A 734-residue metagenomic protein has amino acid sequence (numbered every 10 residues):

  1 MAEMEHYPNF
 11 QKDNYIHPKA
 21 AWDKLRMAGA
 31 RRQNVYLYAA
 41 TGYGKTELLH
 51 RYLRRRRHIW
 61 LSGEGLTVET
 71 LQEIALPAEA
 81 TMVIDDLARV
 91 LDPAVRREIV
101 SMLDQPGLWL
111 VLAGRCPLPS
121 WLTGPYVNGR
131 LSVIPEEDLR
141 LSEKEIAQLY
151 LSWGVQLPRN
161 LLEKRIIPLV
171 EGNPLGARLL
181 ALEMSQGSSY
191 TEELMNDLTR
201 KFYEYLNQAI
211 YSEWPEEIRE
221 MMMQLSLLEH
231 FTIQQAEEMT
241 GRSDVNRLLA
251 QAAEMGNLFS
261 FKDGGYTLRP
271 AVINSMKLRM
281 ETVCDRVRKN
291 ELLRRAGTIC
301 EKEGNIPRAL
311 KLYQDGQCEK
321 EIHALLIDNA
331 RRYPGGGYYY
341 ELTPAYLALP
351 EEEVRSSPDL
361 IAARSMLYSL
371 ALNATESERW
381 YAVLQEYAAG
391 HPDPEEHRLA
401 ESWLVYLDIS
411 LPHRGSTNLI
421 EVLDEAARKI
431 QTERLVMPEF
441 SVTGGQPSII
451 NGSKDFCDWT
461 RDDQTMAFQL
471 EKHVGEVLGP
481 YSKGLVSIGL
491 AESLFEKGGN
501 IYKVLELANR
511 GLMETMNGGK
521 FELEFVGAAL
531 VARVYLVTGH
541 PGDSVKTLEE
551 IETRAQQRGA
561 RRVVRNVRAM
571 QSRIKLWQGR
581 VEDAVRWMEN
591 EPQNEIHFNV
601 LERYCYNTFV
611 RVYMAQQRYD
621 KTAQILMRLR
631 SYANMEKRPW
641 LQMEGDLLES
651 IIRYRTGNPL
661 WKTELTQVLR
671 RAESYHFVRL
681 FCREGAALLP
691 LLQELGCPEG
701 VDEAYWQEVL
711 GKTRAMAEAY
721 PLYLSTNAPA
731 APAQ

Functional and structural regions predicted by a protein language model:
G42, E47-L49, S132-V133, Q148-E204 (+6 more regions): Amphipathic alpha-helical "lid/sensor" segments that cap RecA-like P-loop NTPase cores
A75-I99: Conserved P-loop NTPase "ATPase switch" module shared by AAA+ and STAND
Q186-G187, T199-Y203, M222-Q235, T240-A296 (+1 more regions): Short capping/hinge segments at domain boundaries that bridge a core fold to an adjacent linker or tail
R286-D359, L367, E376-R379: Extended alpha-helical scaffolding segments used for macromolecular assembly and cargo binding
P307-R308, E319, H323, S357 (+11 more regions): Alpha-solenoid helical repeat architecture
A324-R331, A362-A374, E401-S416, V442-T460 (+6 more regions): Tandem amphipathic alpha-helical repeat scaffolds
E353-V526: Internal alpha-solenoid helical repeat scaffolds
F598, Y604, R611, K621-Q624 (+2 more regions): C-terminal non-catalytic interaction modules
